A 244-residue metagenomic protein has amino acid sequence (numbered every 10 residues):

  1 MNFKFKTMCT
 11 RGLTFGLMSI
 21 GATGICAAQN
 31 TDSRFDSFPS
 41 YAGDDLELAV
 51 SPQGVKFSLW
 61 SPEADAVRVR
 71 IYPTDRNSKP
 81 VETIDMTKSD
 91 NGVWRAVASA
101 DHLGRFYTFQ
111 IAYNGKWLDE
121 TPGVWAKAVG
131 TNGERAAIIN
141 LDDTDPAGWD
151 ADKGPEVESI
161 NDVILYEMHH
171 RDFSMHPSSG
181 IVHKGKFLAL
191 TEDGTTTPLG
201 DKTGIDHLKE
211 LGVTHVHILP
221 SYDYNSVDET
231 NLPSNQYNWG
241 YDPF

Functional and structural regions predicted by a protein language model:
N2-L13: Bacterial N-terminal signal peptides that target proteins for export
G12-T23: Bacterial N-terminal signal peptides
I25-P52, S89-E192: The feature marks proteins involved in alpha-glucan
Q53-F57: Structural beta-strand segments of beta-rich domains
W60-A66: Short proline/glycine-enriched turn/loop motifs at strand-loop junctions of beta-rich domains
R68-R70: Beta-strand signatures of extracellular beta-sandwich domains
S179-T195, D228-F244: Aromatic- and acidic-residue-enriched carbohydrate-binding clefts of CAZyme catalytic domains
L208-Q236: Carboxylate/His-rich catalytic cores and anion/metal-binding grooves
